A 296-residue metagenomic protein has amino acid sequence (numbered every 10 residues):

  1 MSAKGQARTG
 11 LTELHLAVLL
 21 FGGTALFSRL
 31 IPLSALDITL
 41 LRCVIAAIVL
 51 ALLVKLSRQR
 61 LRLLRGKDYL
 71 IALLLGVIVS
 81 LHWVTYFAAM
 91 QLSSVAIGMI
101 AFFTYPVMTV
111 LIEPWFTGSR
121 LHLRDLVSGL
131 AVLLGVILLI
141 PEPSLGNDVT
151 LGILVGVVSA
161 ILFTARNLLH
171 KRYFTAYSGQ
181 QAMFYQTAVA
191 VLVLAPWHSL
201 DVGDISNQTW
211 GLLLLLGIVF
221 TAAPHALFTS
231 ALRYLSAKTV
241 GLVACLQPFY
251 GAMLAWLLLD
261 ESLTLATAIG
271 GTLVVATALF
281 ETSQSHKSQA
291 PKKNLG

Functional and structural regions predicted by a protein language model:
M1-L40, V44-A46, V77, T85 (+2 more regions): Glycine-/small-residue-enriched transmembrane alpha-helix faces in small-molecule transporters and effluxers
T9-L19, R60-T85, V127, T150-S159 (+2 more regions): Loop-to-transmembrane-helix transition segments
L26-S34, Q91, I137-L151, A195-L214 (+1 more regions): Membrane-interface helix termini and inter-helical loops of multi-pass transporters
I31, I38, R42, A89 (+6 more regions): Hydrophobic/aromatic residues within transmembrane alpha-helices of multi-pass small-molecule transporters
L33-L81, P106-T109, L162-L169, M183-D201 (+3 more regions): Transmembrane alpha-helices of multi-pass small-molecule transport proteins
D37, V44-I48, F87-G118, S159 (+1 more regions): Specific alpha-helical transmembrane segments that line the substrate/conduction pathway and gating interfaces
L50, V54, L73, L121-P141 (+4 more regions): Hydrophobic transmembrane alpha-helices of multi-pass small-molecule transport proteins
G98-T104, H170-V189, T221-L257: Helix-helix packing/entry segments at the starts of transmembrane helices
